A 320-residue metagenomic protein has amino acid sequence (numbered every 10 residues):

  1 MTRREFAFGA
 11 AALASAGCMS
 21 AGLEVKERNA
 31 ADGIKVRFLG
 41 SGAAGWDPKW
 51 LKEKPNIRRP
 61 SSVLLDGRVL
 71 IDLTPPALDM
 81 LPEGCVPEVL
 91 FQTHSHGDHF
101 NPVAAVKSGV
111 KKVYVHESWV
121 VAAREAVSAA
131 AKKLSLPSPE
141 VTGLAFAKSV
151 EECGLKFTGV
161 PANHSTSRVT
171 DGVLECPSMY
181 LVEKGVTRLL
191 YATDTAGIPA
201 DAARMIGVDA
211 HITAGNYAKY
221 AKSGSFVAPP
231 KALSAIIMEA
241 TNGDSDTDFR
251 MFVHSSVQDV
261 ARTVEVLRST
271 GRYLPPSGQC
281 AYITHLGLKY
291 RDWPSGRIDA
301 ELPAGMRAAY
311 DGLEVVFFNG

Functional and structural regions predicted by a protein language model:
E5-E24: N-terminal export signals
A12, H96, W119, N242 (+1 more regions): Flexible, active-site-proximal loop/turn residues at the rims of small-molecule/cofactor binding pockets and catalytic
V25-C85, G143-P229, G312-G320: Core dinuclear metal-dependent hydrolase active-site scaffold
R68, D72-V121, A232-I236: Active-site metal-binding motif and surrounding structural segment of the metallo-beta-lactamase
L90, L190-Y191, I283: Structural beta-sheet core signal
A123-L136, W293-G305: Short, aromatic/basic amphipathic alpha-helical patches
I198-L313: Cap/insert and terminal regions of metallo-dependent hydrolase folds
